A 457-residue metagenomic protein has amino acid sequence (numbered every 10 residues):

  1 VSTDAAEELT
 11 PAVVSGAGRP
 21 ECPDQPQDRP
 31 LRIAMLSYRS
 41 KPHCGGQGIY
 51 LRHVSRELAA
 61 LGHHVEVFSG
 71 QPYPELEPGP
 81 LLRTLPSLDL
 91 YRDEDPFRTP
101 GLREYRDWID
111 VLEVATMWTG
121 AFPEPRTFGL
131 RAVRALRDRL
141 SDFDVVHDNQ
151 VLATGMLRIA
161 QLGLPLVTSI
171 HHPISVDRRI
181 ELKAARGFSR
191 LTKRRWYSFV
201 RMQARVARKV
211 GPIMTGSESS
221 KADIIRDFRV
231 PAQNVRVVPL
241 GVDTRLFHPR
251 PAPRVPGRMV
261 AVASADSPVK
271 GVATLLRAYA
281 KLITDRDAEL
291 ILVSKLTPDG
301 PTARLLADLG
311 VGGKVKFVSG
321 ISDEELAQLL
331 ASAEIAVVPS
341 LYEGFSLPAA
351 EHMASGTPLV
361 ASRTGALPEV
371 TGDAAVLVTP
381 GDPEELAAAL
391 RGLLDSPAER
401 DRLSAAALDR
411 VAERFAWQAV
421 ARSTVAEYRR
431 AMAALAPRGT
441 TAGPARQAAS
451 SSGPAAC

Functional and structural regions predicted by a protein language model:
S2-V14, G18-P30, E66-R131: A conserved catalytic-core segment of Leloir-type glycosyltransferases
Y73, A288-R304, S319: Glycosyltransferase donor-sugar binding loop
V133-R137, I174, L191-I213: Membrane-proximal helix-turn-helix segments that form the acceptor-binding/catalytic region of lipid-linked
S219, G241: Carbohydrate-associated surface elements
P251-K270, L276-A280, I291: Conserved donor-binding/catalytic core segment of Leloir-type glycosyltransferases
P301-A327: Nucleotide-activated donor-binding/catalytic signature segment of Leloir-type glycosyltransferases, i.e., the conserved
L341: Aromatic "clamp/platform" in nucleotide-sugar-dependent glycosyltransferases that forms part of the donor/acceptor
V376-P383, G392-P397: Conserved acidic donor-binding segment of nucleotide-sugar-dependent glycosyltransferases
